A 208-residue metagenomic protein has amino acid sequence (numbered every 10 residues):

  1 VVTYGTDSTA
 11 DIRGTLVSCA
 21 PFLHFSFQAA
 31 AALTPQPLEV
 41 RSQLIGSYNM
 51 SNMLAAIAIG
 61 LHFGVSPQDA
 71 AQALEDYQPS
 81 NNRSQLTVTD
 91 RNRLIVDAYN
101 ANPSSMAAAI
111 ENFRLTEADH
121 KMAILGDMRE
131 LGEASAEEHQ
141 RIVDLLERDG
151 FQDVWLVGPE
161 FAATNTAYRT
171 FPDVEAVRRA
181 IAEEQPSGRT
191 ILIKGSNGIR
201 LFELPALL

Functional and structural regions predicted by a protein language model:
V2-D7, L156: Short beta-strand elements of ligand-binding domains
A10, P21, A32-E39, Q43-Y48 (+1 more regions): ATP-dependent carboxylate-amine ligase
V17-H24: A short, compositionally biased
S26-A30: Conserved beta-strand-loop-beta-strand element in the redox core of flavoprotein oxidoreductases
